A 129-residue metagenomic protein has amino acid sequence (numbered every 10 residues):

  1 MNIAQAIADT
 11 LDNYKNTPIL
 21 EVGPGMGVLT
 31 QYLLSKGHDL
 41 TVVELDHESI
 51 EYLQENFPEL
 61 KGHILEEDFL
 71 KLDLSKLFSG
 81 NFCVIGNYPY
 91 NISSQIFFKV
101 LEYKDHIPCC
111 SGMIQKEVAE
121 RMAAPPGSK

Functional and structural regions predicted by a protein language model:
M1-K129: Catalytic cores of RNA-modifying enzymes
